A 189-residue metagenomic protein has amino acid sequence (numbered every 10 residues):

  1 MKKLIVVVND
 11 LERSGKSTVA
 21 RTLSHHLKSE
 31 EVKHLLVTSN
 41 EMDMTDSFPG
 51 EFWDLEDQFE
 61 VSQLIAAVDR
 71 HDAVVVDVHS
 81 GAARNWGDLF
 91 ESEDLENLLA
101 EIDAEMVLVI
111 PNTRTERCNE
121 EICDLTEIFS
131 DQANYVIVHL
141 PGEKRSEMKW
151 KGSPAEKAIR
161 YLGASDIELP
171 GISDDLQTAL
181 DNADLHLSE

Functional and structural regions predicted by a protein language model:
K2-Q58: Walker A/P-loop NTP-binding active-site region of P-loop NTPases, recognizing the glycine-rich GxxxxGKT/S
V37-T38, L108-T113, I137-P141: Conserved beta-strand segments of the P-loop GTPase G domain that flank and frequently precede/overlap
R70-V75, E105-V107: Loop/turn-to-beta-strand initiation segments
D72-F90: Switch II (G3) loop of P-loop NTPases
D88-T115: Inter-motif core of Ras-like GTPase G domains
L95-L98, E116-Q132: Conserved C-terminal guanine-recognition region of P-loop GTPase G domains, centered on the G4
I102-V107, D131-N134, A164: Short glycine-/polar-rich loops that comprise or flank the Walker A/P-loop and associated switch/sensor motifs
P141-E189: Beta-strand-loop-alpha "switch" segments that mediate conformational coupling across diverse proteins
